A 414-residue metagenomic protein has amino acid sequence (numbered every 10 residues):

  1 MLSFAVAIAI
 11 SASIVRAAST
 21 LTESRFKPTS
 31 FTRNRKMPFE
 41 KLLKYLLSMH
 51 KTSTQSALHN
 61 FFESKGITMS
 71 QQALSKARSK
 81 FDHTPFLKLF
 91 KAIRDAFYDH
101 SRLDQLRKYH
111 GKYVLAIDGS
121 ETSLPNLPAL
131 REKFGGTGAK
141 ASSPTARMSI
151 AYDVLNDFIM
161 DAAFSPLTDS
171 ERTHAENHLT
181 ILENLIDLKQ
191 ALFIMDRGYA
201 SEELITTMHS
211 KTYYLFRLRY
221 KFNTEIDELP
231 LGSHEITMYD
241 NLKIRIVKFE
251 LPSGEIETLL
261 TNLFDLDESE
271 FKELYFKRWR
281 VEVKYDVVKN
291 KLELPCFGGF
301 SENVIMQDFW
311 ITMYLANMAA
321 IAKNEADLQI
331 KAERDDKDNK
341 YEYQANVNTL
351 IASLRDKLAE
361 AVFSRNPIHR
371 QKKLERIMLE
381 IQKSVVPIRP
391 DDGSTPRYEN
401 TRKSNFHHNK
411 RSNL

Functional and structural regions predicted by a protein language model:
M1-T54, N60, K65-M69, A73-F81 (+6 more regions): Single, function-defining residue in the core of a domain
S101: Glycine/small-residue-rich loop that forms an oxyanion/phosphate-binding "nest" at active or ligand-binding sites
L106: Noncatalytic carbohydrate-binding groove/subsite architecture in carbohydrate-active enzymes
A129-G135: Short Pro/Gly-enriched beta-strand edge/turn motifs at strand-loop
